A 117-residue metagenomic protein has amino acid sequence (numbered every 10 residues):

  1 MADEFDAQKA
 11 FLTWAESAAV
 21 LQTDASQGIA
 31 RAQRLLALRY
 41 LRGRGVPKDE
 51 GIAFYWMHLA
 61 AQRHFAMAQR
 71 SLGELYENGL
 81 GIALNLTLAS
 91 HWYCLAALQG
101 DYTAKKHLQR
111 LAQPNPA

Functional and structural regions predicted by a protein language model:
D3-D6, L35-R42, S71-N78, R110-P114: Hydrophobic face of amphipathic alpha-helices that form TPR/SEL1-like repeat modules and related alpha-solenoid
K9-V20, P47-W56, A83-W92, N115-A117: Structural signature of tandem alpha-helical TPR/SEL1-like repeats, specifically the intra-repeat loop/turn
Q22-D24, H58-A60, L95-A96: Canonical positions in the second alpha-helix
S26-I29, R42-R44, D49, Q62-F65 (+3 more regions): Short helix-capping/linker turns of helical repeat alpha-solenoids
R34, Y55, R70, S90-H91 (+1 more regions): TPR/TPR-like alpha-solenoid signature
L84-Y102, Q109-A112: TPR/TPR-like (Sel1-like) alpha-helical repeat modules
